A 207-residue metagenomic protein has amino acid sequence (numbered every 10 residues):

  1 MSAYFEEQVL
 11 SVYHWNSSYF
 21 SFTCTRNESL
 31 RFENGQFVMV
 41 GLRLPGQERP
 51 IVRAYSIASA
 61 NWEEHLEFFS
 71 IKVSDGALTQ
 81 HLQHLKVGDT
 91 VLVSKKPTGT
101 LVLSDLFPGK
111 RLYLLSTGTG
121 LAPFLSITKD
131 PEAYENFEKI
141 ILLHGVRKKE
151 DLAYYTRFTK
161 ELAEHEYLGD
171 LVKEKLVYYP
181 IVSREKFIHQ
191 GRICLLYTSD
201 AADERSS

Functional and structural regions predicted by a protein language model:
S2-V87: Ferredoxin-reductase
R43, K96-P97: Short, surface-exposed secondary-structure boundary micro-motifs
P97-F107: A short, basic/flexible loop-to-alpha-helix module at the beginning of a structural domain
T117-A122, T198: Ser/Thr-glycine-rich phosphate-binding loops at phosphate-binding pockets of nucleotides, nucleotide cofactors
P123-E132: Histidine-anchored nucleotide/phosphate-binding helix
A133-F187: Cysteine-dependent PTP/DSP-like catalytic domain, specifically the C-terminal lobe
G191-L195: A conserved mid-domain beta-alpha-beta active-site/ligand-binding segment of alpha/beta enzyme cores
Y197-E204: Conserved small/polar residues in nucleotide/adenosyl-binding loops
